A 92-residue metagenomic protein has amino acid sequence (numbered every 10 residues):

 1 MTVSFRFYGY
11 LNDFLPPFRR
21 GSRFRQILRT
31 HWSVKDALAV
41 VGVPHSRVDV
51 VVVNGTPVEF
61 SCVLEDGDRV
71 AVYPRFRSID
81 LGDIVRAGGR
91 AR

Functional and structural regions predicted by a protein language model:
M1-R92: Ubiquitin-like/PB1-type beta-grasp interaction modules and other compact soluble beta-rich domains
